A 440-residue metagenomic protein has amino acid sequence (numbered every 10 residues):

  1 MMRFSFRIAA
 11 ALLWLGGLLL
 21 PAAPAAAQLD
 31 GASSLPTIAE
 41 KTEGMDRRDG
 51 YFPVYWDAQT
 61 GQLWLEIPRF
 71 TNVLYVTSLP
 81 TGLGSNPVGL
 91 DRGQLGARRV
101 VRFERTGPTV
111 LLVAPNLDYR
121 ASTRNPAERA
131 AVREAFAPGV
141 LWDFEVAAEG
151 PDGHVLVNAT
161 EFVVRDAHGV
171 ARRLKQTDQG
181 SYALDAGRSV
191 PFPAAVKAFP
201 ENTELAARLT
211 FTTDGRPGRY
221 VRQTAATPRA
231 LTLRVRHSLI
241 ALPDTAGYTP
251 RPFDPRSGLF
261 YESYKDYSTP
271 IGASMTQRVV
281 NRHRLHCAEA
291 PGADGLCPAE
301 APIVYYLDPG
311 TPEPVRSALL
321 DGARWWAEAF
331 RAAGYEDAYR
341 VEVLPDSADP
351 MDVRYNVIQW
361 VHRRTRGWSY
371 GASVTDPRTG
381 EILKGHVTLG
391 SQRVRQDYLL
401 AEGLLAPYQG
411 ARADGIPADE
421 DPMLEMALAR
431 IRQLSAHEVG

Functional and structural regions predicted by a protein language model:
M1-F6: N-terminal secretory signal peptides that target proteins for export/translocation
A9-P21: Bacterial N-terminal signal peptides
A22-A27: Boundary at the C-terminal end of the N-terminal hydrophobic targeting segment
Q28-T311, L320, A329, A338 (+2 more regions): Auxiliary tRNA-acceptor-end handling modules of aminoacyl-tRNA synthetases
G334: Extracellular/oxidizing-compartment recognition motifs
V439-G440: Catalytic Zn2+-binding segment of zinc metalloproteases
